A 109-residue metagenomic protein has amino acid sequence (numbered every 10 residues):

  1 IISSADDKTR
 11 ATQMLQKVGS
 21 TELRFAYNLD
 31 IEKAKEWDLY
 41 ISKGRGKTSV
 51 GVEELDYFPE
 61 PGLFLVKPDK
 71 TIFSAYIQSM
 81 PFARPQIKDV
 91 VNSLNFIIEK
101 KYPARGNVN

Functional and structural regions predicted by a protein language model:
I1-N109: Chalcogenol-based redox active-site neighborhoods
